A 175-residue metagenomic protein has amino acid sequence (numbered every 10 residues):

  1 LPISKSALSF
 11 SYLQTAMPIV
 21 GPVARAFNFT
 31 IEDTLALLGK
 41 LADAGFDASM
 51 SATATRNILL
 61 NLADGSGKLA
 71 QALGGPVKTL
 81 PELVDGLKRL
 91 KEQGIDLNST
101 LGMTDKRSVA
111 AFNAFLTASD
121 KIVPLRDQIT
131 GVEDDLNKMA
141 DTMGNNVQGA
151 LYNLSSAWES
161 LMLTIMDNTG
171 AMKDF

Functional and structural regions predicted by a protein language model:
P2-T15, I19-K78, E82-D174: Low-complexity, glycine/alanine/serine/threonine- and acidic/polar-rich repeat/linker tracts characteristic of secreted
